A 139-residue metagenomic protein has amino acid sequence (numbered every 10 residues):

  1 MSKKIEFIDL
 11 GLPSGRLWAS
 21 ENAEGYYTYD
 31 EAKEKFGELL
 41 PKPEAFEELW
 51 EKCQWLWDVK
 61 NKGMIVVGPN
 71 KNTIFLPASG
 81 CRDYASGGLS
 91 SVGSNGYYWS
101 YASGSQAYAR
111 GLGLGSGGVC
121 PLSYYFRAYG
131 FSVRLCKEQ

Functional and structural regions predicted by a protein language model:
M1-E6, R16-Y26, K35-Q139: C-terminal, surface-exposed recognition/capping segments
E31: Tryptophan-rich substrate-binding surfaces of secreted polymer-degrading and adhesive proteins
